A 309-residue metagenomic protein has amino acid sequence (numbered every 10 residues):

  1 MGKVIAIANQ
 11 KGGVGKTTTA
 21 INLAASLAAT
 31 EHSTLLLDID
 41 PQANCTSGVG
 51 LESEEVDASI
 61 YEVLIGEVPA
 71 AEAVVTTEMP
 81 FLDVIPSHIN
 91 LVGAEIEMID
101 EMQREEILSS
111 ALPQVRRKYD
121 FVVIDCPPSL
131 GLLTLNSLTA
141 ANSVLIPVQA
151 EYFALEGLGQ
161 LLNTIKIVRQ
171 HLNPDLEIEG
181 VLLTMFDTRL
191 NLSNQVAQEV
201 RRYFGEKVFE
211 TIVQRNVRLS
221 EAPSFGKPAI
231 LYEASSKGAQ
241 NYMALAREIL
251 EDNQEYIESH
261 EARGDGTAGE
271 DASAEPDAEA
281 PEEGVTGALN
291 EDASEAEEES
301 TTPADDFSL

Functional and structural regions predicted by a protein language model:
M1-L309: P-loop NTP-binding core
